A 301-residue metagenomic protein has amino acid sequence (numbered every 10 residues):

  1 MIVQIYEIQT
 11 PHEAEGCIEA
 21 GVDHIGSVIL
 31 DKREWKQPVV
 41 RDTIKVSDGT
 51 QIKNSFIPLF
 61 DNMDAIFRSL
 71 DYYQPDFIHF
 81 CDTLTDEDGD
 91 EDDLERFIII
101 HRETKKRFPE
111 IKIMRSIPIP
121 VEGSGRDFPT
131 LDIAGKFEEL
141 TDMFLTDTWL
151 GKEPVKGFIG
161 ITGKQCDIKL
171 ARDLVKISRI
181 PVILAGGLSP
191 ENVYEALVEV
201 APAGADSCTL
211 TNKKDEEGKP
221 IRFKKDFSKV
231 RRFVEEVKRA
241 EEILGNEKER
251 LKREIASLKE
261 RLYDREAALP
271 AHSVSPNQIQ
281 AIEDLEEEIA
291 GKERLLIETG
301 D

Functional and structural regions predicted by a protein language model:
I2-E13, I18: N-terminal basic/disordered segments at the start of proteins
C17, I78, F144, D167 (+3 more regions): Conserved, mostly hydrophobic/aromatic
V22-R33, H79-G89, T148-P154, E199-F227: Glycine-rich phosphate-binding active-site loops on the catalytic face of alpha/beta enzymes
I29-K32, D48-D71, P75-L170, K176-I177: Conserved anion-binding
V40-T43, S47, D88-T104, G160 (+1 more regions): C-terminal helical cap(s) of enzyme catalytic domains, especially alpha/beta-barrels
E242-K259: Short, charge/polar-rich alpha-helical segments
A256-Q280: Short E/K-rich amphipathic alpha-helical oligomerization segments
L262, D284-D301: Amphipathic alpha-helical coiled-coil segments
